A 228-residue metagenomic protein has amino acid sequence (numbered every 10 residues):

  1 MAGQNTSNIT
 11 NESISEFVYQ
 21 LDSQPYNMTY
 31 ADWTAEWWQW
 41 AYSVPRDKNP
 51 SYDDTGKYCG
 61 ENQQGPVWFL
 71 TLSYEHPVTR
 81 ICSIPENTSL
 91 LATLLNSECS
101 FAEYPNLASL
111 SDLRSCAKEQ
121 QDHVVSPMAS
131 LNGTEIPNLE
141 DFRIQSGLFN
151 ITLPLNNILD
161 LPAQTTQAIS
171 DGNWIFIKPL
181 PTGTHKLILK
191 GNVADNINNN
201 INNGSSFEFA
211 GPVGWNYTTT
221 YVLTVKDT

Functional and structural regions predicted by a protein language model:
N5-Q64, W215-Y217, L223-T228: N-terminal segment immediately downstream of the Sec signal-peptide cleavage site in secreted/extracellular proteins
L21-P25, R80, G172-K178: Conserved aromatic-histidine-acidic binding/catalytic patches
P66-L155: Extracellular-facing segments of soluble proteins and assemblies that are Gly/Ser/Thr-biased and enriched in aromatics
N87, T182-G183: Beta-strand-connecting loops/turns
A92, H185-L187: A short tyrosine-centered beta-strand micro-motif
V125-T182, K190-V225: Extended, well-structured beta-strand/loop surface patches that form recognition or cofactor-anchoring regions within
